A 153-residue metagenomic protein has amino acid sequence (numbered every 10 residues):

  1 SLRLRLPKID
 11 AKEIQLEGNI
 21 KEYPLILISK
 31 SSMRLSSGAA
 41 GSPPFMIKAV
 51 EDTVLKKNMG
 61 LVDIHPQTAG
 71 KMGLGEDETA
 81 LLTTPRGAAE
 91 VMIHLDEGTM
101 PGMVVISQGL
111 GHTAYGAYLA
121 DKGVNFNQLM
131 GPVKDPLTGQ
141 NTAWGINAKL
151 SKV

Functional and structural regions predicted by a protein language model:
S1-T53: Long, low-complexity segments enriched in small/aliphatic residues
A40-D63, Q67-V153: Long, contiguous, secondary-structure-rich segments that constitute the structural scaffold of globular domains
